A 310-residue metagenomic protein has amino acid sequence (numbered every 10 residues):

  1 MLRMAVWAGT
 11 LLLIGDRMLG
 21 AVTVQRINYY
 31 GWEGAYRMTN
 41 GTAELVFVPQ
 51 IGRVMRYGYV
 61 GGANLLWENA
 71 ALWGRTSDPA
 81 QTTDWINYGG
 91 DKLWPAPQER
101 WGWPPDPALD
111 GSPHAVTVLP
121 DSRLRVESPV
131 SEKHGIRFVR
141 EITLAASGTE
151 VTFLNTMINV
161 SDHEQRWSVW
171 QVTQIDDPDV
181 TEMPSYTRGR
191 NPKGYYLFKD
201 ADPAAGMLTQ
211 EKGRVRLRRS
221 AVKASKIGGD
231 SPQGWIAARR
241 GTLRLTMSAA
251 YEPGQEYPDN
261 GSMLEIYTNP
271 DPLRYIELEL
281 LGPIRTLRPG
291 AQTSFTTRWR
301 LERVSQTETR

Functional and structural regions predicted by a protein language model:
A5-D16: Bacterial N-terminal signal peptides
L19-Y36: Short, Gly/Pro- and small/polar-rich lid/capping loops
T23-Q25, P95-T149, R166-W167, P178-V180 (+1 more regions): Extended, loop-rich substrate-binding clefts of extracytoplasmic carbohydrate-active enzymes
Y36, A43-L45, Q50-Y57, N64-L66 (+3 more regions): A contiguous, surface-exposed recognition patch within enzymatic or periplasmic domains that forms
T42, S128, A291-R303: Short, hydrophobic/aromatic-enriched beta-strand segments in well-ordered soluble domains
A43-E44, P49-D106: Solvent-exposed N-terminal domain segments of exported/luminal and surface proteins
V130-E132, L144-A146, M157-S161, G282-T286 (+1 more regions): Beta-strand elements of well-folded, non-transmembrane domains
F138, V151-F153, T293: Hydrophobic core residues within well-ordered beta-strands of beta-rich domains
